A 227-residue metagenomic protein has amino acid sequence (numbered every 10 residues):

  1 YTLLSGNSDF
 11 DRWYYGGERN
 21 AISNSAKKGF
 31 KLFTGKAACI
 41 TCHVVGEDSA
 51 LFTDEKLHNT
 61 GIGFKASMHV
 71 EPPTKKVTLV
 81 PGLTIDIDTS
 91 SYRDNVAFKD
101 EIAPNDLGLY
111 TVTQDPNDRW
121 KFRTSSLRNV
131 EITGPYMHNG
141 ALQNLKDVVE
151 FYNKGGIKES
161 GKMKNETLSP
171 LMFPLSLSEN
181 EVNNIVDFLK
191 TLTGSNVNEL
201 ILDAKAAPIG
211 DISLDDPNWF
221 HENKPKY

Functional and structural regions predicted by a protein language model:
Y1-N7, E150-K158: Glycine-rich, acidic and aromatic/proline-enriched surface loops and short helix-turn segments that act as binding
Y1-N7, S178, L202-A204: Composition-driven recognition of low-complexity segments enriched in small/aliphatic/hydroxylated residues
D11-Q143, D147-E150, E159-M163, L200-Y227: Short glycine/threonine-rich turn/loop motifs
G46, L192-T193: Acidic glycine-/aspartate-rich tracts in secreted/extracellular proteins
N153-N180, N184: C-terminal soluble interaction/assembly domains
T193-L200: Bilobed periplasmic-binding protein-like "clamshell/Venus-flytrap" ligand-binding domains
